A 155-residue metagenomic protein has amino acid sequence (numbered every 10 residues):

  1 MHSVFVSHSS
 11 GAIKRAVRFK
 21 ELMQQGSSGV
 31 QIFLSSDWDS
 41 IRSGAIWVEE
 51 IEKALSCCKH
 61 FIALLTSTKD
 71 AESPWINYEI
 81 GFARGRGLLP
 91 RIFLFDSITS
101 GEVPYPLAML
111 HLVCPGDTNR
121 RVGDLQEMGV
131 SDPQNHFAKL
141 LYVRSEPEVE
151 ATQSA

Functional and structural regions predicted by a protein language model:
M1-Q24, D96-A155: C-terminal interaction surface of TIR/SEFIR-family domains
S10, W38, S67-T68, T99: Flexible, active-site-proximal loop/turn residues at the rims of small-molecule/cofactor binding pockets and catalytic
E21-E52, T68-W75: Conserved BB-loop
E50-K53, G81, L107-H111: Short, hinge-like loop/turn segments at secondary-structure boundaries
C58: An anion/phosphate-binding loop that grips the pyrophosphate of nucleotide cofactors and donors
I62-A63: Inter-motif core of Ras-like GTPase G domains
S67-I98: Amphipathic helical hotspot of TIR/SEFIR-family domains
